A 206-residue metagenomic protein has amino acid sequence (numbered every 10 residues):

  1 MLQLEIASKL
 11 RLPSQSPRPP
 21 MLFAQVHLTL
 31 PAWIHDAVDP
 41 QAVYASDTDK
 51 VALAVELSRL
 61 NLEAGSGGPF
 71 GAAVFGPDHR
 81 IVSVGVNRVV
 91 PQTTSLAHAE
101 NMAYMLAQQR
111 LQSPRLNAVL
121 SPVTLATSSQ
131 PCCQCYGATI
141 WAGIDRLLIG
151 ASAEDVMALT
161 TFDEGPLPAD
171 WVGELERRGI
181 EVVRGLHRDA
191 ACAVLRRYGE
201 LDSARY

Functional and structural regions predicted by a protein language model:
L2-V51, R178-G185, R197-Y198, A204-Y206: Catalytic cores of nucleic-acid editing and processing enzymes, centered on the cytidine/adenosine deaminase
V43-S66: Short, basic/aromatic recognition patches
A54, G71, A103: Conserved hydrophobic/aromatic pocket- or pore-lining residues that grip, position, or stack substrates in active sites
L62, L111-R115, G199: Secondary-structure transition/hinge residues
S66-P69, R115: A short, aromatic/hydrophobic, helix- or strand-capping loop or linear motif that either lines the entrance/gate
F70-G76: Short beta-strand scaffold segments in enzyme catalytic cores
P77-V82: Short, glycine-anchored, charge-dense loop/turn motifs used at functional sites
V84-A193: Zn2+-dependent cytidine deaminase-like catalytic core
